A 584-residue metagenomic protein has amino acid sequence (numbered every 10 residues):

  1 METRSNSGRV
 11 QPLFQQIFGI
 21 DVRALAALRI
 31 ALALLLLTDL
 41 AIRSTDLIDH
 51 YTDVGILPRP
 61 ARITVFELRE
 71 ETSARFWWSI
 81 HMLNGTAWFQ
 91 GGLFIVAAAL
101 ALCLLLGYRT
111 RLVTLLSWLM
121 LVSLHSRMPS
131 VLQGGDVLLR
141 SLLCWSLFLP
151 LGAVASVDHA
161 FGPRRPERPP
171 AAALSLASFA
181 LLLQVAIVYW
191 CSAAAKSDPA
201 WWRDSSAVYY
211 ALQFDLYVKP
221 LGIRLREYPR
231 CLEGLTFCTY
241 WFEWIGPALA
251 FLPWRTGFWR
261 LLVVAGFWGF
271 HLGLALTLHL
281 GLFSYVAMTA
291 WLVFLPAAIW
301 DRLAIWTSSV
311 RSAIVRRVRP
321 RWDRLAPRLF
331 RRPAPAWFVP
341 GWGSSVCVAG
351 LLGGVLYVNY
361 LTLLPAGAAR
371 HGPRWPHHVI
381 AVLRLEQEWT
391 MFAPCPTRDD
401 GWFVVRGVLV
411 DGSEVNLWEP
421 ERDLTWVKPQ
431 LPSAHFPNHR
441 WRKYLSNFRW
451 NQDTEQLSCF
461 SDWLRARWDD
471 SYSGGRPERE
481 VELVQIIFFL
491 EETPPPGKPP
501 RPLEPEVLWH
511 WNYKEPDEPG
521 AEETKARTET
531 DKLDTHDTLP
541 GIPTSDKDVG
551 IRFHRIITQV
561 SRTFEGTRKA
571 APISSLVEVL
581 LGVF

Functional and structural regions predicted by a protein language model:
E2-G541, F553-V560, V579-F584: Alpha-helical membrane-anchoring segments
R332, G550, E565-P572, E578: A cross-taxon signal for low-complexity, glycine/charged-rich
P543-S545, S574: Short polybasic linear motifs
